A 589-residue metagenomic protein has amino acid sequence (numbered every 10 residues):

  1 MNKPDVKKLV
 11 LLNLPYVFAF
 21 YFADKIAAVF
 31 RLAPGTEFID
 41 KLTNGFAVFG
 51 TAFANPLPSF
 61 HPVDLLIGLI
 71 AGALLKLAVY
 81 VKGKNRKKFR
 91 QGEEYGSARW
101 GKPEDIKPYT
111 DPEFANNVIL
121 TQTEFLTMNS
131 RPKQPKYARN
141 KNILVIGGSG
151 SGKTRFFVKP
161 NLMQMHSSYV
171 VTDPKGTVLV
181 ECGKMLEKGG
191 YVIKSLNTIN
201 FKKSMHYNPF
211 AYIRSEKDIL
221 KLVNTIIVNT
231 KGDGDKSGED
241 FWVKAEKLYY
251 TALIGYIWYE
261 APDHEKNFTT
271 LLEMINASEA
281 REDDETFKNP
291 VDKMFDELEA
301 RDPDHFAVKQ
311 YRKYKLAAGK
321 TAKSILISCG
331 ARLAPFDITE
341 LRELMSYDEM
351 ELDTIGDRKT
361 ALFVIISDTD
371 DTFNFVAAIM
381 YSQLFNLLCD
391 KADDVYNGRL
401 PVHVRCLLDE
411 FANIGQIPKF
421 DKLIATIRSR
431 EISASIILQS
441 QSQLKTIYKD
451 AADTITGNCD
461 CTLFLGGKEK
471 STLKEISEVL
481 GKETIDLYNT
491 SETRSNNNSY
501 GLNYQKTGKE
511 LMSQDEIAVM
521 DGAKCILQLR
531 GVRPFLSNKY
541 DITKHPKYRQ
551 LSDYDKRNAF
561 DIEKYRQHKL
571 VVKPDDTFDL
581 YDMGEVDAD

Functional and structural regions predicted by a protein language model:
M1-S151, R155-V158, K202, T493 (+1 more regions): Basic- and hydrophobic-enriched, low-structure N-terminal and domain-boundary segments that flank ATP-binding catalytic
L9, F20, D24, A28 (+6 more regions): P-loop NTPase motor domains
V10-L12, T121, L438, M512 (+1 more regions): Compositionally biased amphipathic helical and low-complexity segments enriched in hydrophobic
F49-N55, D64-N117, E216-I226, M274-A277 (+3 more regions): Short alpha-helical interface patches
E113-L120, F375-Q383, I476: Conserved long hydrophobic alpha-helices within structured protein cores
L126-P132, K231-F241, D263, L487-K506: Low-complexity, polar-biased intrinsically disordered regions enriched in Pro/Ser/Thr/Gly
I424-I526: Conserved ATP-driven motor cores of ASCE-family P-loop NTPases powering translocation/secretion/packaging/pilus
